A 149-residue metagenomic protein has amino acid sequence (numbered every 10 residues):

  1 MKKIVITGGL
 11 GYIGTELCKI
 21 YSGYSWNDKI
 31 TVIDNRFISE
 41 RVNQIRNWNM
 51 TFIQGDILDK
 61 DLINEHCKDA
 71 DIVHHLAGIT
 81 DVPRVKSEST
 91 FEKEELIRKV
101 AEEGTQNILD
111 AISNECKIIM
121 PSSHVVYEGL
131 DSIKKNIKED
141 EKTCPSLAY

Functional and structural regions predicted by a protein language model:
K3, D28-K29, K117: Residues at the starts of beta-strands that form the adenosine-phosphate
K3-Y24: N-terminal Rossmann NAD(P)H-binding glycine-rich loop of SDR-like oxidoreductase domains
T7, I33, V73-A77, I118-H124: SDR active-site strand-loop-helix element
W26-S39: Conserved glycine-rich Rossmann-like NAD(P)H-binding loop of the short-chain dehydrogenase/reductase
S39-I45: Acidic helix N-cap motif at the loop->helix transition within catalytic regions of sugar-transfer enzymes
M50, I57-V100, E128: NAD(P)H-binding glycine-rich loop region in Rossmannoid oxidoreductase-like domains and their noncatalytic homologs
E103-C144: Conserved Rossmann-fold NAD(P)-dependent oxidoreductase catalytic core, especially the SDR/UDP-sugar
S146-Y149: Active-site Tyr-X1-5-Lys
